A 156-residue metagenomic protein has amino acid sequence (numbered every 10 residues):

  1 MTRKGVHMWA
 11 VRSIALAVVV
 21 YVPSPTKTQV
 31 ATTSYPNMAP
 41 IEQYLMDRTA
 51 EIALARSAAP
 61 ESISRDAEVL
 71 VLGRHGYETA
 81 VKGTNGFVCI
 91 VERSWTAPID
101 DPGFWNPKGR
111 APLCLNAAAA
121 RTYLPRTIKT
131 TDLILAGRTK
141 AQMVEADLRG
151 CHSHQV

Functional and structural regions predicted by a protein language model:
M1-W9: N-terminal secretory signal peptides that target proteins for export/translocation
S13-V19: Sec-dependent N-terminal signal peptides
V30-V156: Primary mode marks residue(s) on the alpha4-beta5-alpha5 output face of response regulator receiver
